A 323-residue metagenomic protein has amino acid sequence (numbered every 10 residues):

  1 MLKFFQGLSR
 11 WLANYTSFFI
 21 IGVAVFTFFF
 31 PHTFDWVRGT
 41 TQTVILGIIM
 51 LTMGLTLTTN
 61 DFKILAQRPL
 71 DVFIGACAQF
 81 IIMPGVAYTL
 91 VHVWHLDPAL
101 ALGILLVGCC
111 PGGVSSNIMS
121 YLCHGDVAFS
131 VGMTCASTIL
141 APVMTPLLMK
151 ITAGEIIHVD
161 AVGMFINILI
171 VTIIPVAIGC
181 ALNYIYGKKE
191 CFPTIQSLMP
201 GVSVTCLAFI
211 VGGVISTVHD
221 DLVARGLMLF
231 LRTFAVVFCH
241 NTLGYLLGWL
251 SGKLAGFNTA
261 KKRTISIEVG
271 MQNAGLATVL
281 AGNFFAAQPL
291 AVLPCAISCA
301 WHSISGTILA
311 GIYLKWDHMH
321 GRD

Functional and structural regions predicted by a protein language model:
M1-D323: Alpha-helical transmembrane segments of multi-pass small-molecule/ion transporters
